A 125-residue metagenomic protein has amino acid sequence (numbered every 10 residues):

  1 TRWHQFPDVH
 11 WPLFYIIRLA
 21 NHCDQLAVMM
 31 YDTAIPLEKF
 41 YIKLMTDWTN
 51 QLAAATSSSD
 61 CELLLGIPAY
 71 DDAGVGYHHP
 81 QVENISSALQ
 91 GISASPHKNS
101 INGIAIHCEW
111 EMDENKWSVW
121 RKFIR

Functional and structural regions predicted by a protein language model:
W3-R18, F40-A55, A88-G91: Alpha-helical scaffolding within the catalytic cores of extracellular/periplasmic polymer-degrading hydrolases
W11-K43, H107-E109: Aromatic- and acid-rich polysaccharide-binding/catalytic face of secreted or lumenal carbohydrate-active enzymes
Y31-A34, A55-R125: Substrate-binding cleft of secreted/luminal carbohydrate-active enzymes
